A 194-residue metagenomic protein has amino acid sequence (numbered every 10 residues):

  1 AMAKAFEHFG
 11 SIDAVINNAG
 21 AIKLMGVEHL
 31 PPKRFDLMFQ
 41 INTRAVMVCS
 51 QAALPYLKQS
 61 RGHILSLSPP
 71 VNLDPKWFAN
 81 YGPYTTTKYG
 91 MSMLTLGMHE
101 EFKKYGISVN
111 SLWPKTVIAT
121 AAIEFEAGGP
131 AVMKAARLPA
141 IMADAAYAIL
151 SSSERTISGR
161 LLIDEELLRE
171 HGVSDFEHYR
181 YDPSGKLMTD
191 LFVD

Functional and structural regions predicted by a protein language model:
A1-G10: Conserved amphipathic alpha-helix within the SDR
G10, G97-I107, S153: Active-site-adjacent segment of SDR/Rossmann-fold oxidoreductases
N18-K23: Conserved NAD(P)H cofactor-binding loop of Rossmann-fold oxidoreductase domains
G26-V27, R34-D36: Substrate-binding pocket helix/loop in short-chain dehydrogenase/reductase
S50-Q51, L96: A short, exposed helix-loop element centered on a Lys and neighboring polar residues
K58, H63-K104, K115-V117: Catalytic loop of short-chain dehydrogenase/reductase
S111-L112, P130-D194: C-terminal helical subdomain
